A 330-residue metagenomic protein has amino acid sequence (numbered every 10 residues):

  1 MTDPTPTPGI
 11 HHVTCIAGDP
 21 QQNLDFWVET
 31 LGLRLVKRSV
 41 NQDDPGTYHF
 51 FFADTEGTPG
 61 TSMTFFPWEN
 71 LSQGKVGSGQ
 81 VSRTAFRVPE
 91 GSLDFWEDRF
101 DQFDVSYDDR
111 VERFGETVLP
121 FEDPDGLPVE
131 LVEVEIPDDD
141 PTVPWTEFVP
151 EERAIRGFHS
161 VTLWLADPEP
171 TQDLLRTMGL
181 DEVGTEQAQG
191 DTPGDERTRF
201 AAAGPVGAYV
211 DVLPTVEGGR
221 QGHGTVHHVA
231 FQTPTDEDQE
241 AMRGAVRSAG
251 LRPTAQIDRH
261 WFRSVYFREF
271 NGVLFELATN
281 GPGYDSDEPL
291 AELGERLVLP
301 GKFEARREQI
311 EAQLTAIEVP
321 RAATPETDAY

Functional and structural regions predicted by a protein language model:
M1-T2, L71-G74, E147-P150, L213-R220: Short beta-strand/turn micro-motifs at beta-sheet edges
T2-P6, S39, E97-G157, Q187-D211 (+1 more regions): Vicinal oxygen chelate
P8-G18, N70-R99, T117-E122, R156-A166 (+2 more regions): Vicinal oxygen chelate
C15-P59, Q102, R110-E122, L163-Y209 (+2 more regions): Core segments of cupin and vicinal oxygen chelate
D25, D94, V129, Q172-D173 (+1 more regions): Alpha-helical elements of the RecA-like P-loop NTPase motor core of helicases
E29, T64-F66, R99-F100, R176 (+1 more regions): Short amphipathic alpha-helices in soluble, non-transmembrane regions that often serve as interface/regulatory elements
K37-Q42, F52-F86: Conserved donor-binding loop and adjoining core beta-sheet/short helix segment in diverse acyl/aminoacyl transferases
F66, V129-V132, L163-A166, D173-T177 (+6 more regions): A structural feature that tracks compact, well-ordered secondary-structure segments with a strong bias toward
